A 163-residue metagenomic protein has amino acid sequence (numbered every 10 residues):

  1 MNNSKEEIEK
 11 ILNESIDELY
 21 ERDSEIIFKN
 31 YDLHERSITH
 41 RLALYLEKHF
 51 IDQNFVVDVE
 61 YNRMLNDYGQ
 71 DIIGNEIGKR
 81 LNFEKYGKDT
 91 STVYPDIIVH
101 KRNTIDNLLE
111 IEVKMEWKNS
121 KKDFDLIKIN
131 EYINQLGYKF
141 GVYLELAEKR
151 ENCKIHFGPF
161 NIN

Functional and structural regions predicted by a protein language model:
M1-Y45: Charged, often low-complexity linker/regulatory segments
D32-D67: Short, well-structured hydrophobic secondary-structure segments
L33, S37, R41, T92 (+2 more regions): Short, well-structured alpha-helical interface segments that form or flank functional binding sites
F55-T104: Active-site metal-binding core of divalent-cation-utilizing nuclease and nuclease-like domains
D96-V99, N107-W117, I129: Conserved catalytic cores of phosphodiester-cleaving nucleases, focusing on short active-site segments
E116-Q135: Mg2+/Mn2+-dependent nuclease catalytic core
I133-P159: Nucleic-acid nuclease catalytic cores
N161-N163: Extended intrinsically disordered, low-complexity regulatory segments in eukaryotic proteins
